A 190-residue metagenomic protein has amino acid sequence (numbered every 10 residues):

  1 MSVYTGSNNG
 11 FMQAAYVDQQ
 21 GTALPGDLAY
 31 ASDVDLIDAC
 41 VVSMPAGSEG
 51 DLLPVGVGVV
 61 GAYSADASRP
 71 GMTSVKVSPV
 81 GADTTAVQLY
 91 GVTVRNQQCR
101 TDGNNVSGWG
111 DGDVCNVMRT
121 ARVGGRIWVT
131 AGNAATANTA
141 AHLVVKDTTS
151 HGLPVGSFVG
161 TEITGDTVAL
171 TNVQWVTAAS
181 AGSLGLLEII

Functional and structural regions predicted by a protein language model:
M1-I190: Surface-exposed, low-hydrophobicity beta-strand/loop segments enriched in small/polar/acidic residues
